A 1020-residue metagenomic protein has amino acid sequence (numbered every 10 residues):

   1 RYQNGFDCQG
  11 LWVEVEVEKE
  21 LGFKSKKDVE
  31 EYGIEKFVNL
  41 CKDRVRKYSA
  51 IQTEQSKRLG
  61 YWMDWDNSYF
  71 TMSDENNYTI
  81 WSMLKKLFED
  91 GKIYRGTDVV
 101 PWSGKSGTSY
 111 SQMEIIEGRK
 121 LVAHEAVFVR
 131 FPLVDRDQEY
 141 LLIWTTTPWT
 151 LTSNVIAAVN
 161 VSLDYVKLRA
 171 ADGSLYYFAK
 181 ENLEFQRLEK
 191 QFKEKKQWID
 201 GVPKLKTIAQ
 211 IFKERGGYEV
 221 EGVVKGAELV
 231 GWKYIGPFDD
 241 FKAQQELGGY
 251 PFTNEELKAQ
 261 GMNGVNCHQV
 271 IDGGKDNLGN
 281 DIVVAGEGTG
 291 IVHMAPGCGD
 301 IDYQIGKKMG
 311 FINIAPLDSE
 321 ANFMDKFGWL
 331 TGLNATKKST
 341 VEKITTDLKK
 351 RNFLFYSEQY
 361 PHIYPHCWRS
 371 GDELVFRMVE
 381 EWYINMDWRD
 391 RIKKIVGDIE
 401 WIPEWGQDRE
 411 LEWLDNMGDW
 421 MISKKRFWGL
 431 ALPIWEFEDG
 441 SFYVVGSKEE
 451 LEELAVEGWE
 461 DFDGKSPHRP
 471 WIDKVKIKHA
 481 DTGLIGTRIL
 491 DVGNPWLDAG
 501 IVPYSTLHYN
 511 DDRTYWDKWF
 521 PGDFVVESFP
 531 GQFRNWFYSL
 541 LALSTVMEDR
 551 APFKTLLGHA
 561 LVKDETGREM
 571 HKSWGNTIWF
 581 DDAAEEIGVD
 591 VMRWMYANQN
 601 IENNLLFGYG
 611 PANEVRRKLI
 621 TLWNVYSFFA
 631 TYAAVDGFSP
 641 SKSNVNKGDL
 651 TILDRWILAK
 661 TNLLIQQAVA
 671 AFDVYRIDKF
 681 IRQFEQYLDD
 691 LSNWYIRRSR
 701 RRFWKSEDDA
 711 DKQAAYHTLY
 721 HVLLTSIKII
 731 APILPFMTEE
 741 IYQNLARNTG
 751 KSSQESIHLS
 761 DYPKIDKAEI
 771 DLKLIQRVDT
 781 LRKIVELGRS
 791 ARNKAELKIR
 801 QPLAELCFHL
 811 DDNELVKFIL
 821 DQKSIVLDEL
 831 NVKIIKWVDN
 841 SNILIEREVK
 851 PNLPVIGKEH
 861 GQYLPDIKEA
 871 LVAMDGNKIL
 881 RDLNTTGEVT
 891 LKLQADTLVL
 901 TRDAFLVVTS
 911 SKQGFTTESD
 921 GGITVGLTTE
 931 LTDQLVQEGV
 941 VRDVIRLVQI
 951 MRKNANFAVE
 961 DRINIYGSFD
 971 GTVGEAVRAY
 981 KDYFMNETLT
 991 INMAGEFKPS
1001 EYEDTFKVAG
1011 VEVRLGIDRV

Functional and structural regions predicted by a protein language model:
R1, D300-F311, T345-L348, F533-D549 (+2 more regions): Metal-dependent nuclease catalytic cores in nucleic-acid-processing enzymes, especially RNase H-like/related
R1-G173, A295-F327, R351-I392, L414 (+4 more regions): N-terminal, positively charged nucleic-acid-binding surface of large information/translation enzymes
G5-C8, L87, L141-V159, C367-R369 (+7 more regions): Conserved phosphate/anionic-ligand binding catalytic regions in large, soluble enzymes, centered on
L11-G22, N39-Q55, E214-I282, D372-I395 (+2 more regions): Conserved oxyanion/phosphate-binding beta-strand-loop segments in alpha/beta enzyme cores
L21-D28, T53-G60, N263-V284, A315-D318 (+9 more regions): Active-site-adjacent bridging/hinge elements
L84-I115, R119-K120, K204-V223, L229 (+4 more regions): Amphipathic alpha-helical
F128, E412-L497, I501-P503, M547-E585 (+2 more regions): Feature 926 captures the class I aminoacyl-tRNA synthetase adenylation module centered on the KMSKS loop
S153, L163-Y165, A171-D318, M386 (+1 more regions): Catalytic alpha/beta core of large soluble enzyme barrels
